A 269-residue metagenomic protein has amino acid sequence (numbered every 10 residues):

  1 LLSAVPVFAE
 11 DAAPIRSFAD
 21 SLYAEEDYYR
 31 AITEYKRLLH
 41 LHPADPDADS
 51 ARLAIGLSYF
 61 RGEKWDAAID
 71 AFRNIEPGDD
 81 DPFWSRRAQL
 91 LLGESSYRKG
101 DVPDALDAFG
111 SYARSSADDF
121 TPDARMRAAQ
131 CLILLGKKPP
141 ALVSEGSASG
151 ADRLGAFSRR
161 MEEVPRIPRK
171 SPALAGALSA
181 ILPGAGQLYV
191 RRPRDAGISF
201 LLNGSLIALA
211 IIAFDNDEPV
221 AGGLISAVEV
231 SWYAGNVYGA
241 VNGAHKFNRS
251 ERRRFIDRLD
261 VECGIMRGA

Functional and structural regions predicted by a protein language model:
D11-R37, L41, L57, R61: Alpha-helical segment of the N-proximal tetratricopeptide repeat
D20, L57, E94, Q130-L132: Residue-level recognition of tetratricopeptide repeat
L39-A48, E76-R87, A113-D123, E145-A156 (+2 more regions): Short solvent-exposed coil/turn linkers within tandem alpha-helical repeat scaffolds
S50, K64, W84-Q89, E94 (+2 more regions): Hydrophobic alpha-helical membrane segments
